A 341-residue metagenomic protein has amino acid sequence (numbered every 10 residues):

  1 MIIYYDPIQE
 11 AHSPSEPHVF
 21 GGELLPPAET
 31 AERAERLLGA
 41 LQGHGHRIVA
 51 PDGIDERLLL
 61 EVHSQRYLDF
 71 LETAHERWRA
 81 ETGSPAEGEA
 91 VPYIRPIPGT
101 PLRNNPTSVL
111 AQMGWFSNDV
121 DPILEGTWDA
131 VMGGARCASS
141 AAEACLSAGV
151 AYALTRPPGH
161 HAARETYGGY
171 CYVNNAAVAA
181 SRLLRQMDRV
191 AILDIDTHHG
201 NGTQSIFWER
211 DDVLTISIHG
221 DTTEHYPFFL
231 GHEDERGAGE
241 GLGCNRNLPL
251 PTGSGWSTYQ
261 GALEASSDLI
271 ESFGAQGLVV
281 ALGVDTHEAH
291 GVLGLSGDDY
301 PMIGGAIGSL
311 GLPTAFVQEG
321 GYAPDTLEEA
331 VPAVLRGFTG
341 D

Functional and structural regions predicted by a protein language model:
M1-L193, H198-D341: HDAC/HDAC-like amidohydrolase catalytic core signature
